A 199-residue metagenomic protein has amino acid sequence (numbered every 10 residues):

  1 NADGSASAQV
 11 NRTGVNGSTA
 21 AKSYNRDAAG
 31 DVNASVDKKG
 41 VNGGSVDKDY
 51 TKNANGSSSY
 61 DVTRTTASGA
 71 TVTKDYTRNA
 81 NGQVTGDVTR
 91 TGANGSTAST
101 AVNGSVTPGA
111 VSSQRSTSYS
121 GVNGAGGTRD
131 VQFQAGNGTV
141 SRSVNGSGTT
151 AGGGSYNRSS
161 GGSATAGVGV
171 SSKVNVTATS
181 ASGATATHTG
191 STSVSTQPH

Functional and structural regions predicted by a protein language model:
N1-H199: Low-complexity repeat regions of mature extracellularly deployed or surface/particle-associated proteins
